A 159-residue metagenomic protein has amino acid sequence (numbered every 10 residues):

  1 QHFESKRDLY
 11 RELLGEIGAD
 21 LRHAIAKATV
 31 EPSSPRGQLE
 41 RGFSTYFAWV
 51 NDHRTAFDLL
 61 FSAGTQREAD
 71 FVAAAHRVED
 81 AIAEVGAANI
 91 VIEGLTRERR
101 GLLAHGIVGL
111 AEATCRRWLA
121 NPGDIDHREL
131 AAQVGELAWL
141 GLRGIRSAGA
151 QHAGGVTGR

Functional and structural regions predicted by a protein language model:
H2-A26, E40, S44, H76: An amphipathic alpha-helix adjacent to DNA-recognition modules
F3, S62-R67: Short helix-capping/turn signature of helix-turn-helix
E12, A26-D52, L103-I107, A131: Hydrophobic alpha-helical connector segments
A19-R22, R41, E68-I92, G101-G109 (+3 more regions): Amphipathic alpha-helical packing segments from all-alpha helical-bundle domains
A28, P32, F57-G64, I90 (+1 more regions): Secondary-structure edge/capping motif, primarily at the C-terminal ends of alpha-helices and the immediately following
S44-N51, F61-A63, A138-W139: Helix-loop "lid/cap" segments that line or gate small-molecule binding pockets
D58-F61, A69, H127, A150-Q151: Short, hydrophobic secondary-structure boundary micro-motifs
I145-R159: C-terminal effector-binding regulatory domain of bacterial HTH transcription factors
